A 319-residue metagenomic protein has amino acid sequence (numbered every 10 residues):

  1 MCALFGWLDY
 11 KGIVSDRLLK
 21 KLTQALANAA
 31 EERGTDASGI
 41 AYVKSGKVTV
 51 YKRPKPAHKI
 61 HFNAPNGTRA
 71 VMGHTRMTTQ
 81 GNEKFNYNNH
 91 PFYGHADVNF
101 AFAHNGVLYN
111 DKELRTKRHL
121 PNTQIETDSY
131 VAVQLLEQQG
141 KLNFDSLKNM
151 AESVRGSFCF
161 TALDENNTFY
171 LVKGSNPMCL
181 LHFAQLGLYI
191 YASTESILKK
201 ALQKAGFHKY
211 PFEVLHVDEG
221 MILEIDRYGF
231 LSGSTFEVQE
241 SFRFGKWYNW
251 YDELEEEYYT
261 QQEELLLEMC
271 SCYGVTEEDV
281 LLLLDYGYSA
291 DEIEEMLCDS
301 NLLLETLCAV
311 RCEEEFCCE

Functional and structural regions predicted by a protein language model:
M1-E319: Conserved short alpha-helical segments that host acidic/polar catalytic motifs at enzyme active sites
